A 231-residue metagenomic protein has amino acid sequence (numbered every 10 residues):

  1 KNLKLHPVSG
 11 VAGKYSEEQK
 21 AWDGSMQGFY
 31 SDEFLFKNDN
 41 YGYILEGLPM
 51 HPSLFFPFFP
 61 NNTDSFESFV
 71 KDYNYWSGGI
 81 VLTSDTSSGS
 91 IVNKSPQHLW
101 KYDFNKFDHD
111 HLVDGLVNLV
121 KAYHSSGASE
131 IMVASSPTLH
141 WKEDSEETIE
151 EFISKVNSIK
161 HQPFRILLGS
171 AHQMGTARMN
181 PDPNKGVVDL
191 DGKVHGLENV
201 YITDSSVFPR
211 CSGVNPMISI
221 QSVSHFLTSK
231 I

Functional and structural regions predicted by a protein language model:
K1: Glycine-rich beta-alpha-beta "Rossmann" dinucleotide-binding loop(s) and their flanking helix/strand
L5-Y123, E130, Q162, S170-G175 (+3 more regions): FAD cofactor-binding and catalytic pocket of flavoenzymes
K106, D110-V113, E147-E150, I218: Generic alpha-helical secondary structure signal
V120, T228-S229: Short amphipathic alpha-helical signal-transduction/dimerization elements
S129-R210, M217: A glycine-rich dinucleotide-binding beta-alpha-beta segment and adjacent secondary-structure elements that constitute
S145, K155, S224, K230-I231: N-terminal accessory segments
R210-T228: A conserved FAD-binding loop/helix module that cradles the flavin
